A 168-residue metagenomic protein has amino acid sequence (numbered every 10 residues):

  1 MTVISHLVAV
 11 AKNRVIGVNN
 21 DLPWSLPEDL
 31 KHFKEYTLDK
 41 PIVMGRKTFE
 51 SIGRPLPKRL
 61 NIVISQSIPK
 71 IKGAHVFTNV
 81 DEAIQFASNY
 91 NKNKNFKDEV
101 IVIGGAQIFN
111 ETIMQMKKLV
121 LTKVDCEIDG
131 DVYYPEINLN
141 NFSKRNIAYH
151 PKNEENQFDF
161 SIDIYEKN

Functional and structural regions predicted by a protein language model:
T2-N168: Enzymes that bind and transform nitrogen-containing heteroaromatic metabolites
